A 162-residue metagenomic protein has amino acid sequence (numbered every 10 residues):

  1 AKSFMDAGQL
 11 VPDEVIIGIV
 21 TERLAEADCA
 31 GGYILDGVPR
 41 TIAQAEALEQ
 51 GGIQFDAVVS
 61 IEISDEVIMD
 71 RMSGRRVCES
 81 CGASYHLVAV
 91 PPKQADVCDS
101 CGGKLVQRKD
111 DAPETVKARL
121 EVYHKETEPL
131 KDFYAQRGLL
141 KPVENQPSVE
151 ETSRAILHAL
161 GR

Functional and structural regions predicted by a protein language model:
A1-Q54, S64, V77-A83, R108 (+2 more regions): ATP-dependent small-molecule kinase phosphotransfer cores that center on conserved nucleotide phosphate-binding segments
V20, I34, V59, I68 (+2 more regions): Residue-level signature of catalytic and energy-coupling elements of molecular machines, predominantly ATP/GTP-dependent
D36, G52-G74, V88-D99: Conserved phosphate-donor/acceptor-positioning beta-strand/loop module used by diverse small-molecule
A45-A47, D70-M72, V97, S153-A155: Short, well-ordered secondary-structure micro-motifs
R71, C81, F133: Residues that scaffold the ATP/ADP-binding catalytic core of kinase and kinase-like folds
C81, C101-G102: Short Cys/His-rich metal-coordination motifs, predominantly Zn2+-binding knuckles/fingers
L87-P91, R108-D111: Short Cys/His-rich "knuckle" micro-motifs
K104-R162: NTP-dependent small-molecule kinase module
